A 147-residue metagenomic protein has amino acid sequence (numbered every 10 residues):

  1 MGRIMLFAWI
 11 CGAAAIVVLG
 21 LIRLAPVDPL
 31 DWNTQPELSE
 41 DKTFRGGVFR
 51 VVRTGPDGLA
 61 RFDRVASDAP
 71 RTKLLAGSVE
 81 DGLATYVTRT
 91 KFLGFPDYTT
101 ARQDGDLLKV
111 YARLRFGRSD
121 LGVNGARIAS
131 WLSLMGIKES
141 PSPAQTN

Functional and structural regions predicted by a protein language model:
M1-A14: N-terminal Sec-pathway targeting helices
F7, V18-N147: Ser/Thr-rich, low-complexity intrinsically disordered terminal regions
